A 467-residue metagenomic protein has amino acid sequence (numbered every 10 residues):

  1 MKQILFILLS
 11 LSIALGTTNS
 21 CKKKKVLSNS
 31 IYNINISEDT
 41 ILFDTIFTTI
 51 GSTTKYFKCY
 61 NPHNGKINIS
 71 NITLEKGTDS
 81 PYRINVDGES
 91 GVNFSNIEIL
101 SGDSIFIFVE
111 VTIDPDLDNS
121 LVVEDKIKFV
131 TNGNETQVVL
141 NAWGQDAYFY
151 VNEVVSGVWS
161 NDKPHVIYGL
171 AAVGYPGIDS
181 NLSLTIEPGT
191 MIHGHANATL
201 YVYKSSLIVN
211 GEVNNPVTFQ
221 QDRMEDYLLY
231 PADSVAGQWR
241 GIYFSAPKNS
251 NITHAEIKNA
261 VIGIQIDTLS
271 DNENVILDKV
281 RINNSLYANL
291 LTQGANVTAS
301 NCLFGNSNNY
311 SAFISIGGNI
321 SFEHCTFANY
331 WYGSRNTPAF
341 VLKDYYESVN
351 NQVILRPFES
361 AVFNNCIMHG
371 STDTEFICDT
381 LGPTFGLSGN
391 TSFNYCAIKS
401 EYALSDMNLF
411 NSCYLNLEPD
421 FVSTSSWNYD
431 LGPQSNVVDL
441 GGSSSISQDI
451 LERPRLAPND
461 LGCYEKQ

Functional and structural regions predicted by a protein language model:
I4-I13: Sec-dependent N-terminal signal peptides
T17-S20: C-terminal motif of bacterial Sec signal peptides marking the signal peptidase cleavage site
K22-L27, I34-T45, I50-S52, Y56 (+3 more regions): Beta-strand/loop edge motif enriched in small/polar residues
S52-T53, N64-I69: Short acidic/proline- and small/hydrophobic-mixed sequence motifs that coincide with surface turns and coil-to-beta
C59-H63: Asparagine-centered strand-capping/turn motif at beta-strand->loop junctions
I69-L74, V122-D125: Contiguous beta-strand segments of beta-sheet-rich domains
T73-N93: Short, solvent-exposed loop/linker segments at beta-strand-coil boundaries, enriched for Pro/Gly and Ser/Thr
F108, L456-P458: Short linear motifs in exposed loops
